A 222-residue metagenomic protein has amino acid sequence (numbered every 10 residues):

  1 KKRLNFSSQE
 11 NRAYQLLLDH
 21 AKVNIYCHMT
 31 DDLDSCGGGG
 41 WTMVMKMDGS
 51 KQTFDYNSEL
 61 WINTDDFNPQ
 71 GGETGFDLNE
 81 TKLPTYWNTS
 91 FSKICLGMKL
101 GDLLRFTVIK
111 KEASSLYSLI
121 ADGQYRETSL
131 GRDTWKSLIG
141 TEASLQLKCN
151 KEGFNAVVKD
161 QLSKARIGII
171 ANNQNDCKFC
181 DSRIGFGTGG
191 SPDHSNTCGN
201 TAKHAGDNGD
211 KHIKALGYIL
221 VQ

Functional and structural regions predicted by a protein language model:
K1-Q222: Mature extracellular or lumenal effector domains of secreted proteins and single-pass membrane receptors/adhesion
